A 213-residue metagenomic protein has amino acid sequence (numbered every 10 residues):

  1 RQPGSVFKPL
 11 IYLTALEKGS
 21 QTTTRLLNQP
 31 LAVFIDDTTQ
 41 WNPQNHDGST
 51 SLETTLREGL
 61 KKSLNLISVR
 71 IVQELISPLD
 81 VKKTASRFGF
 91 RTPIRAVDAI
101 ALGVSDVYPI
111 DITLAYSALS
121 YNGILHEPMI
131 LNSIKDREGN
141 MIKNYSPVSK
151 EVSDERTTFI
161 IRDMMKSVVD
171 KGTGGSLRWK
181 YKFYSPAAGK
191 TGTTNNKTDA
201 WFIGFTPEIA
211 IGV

Functional and structural regions predicted by a protein language model:
R1, F7, Y108-L114, A118-G212: A penicillin-recognizing enzyme superfamily signal
R1, N65-I67, P93-I100, S146-P147: Glycine- and acidic
R1-L10, T23-Q29, A99: Short active-site loop at a secondary-structure junction that contains or immediately precedes the catalytic residue(s)
K8-A15, G59, A85, A115 (+2 more regions): Conserved structural-core and active-site-/substrate-pathway-adjacent residues in large, well-folded domains of enzymes
T14, K18-T22, L75, A85 (+4 more regions): A generic secondary-structure signal for well-formed alpha-helical elements
S20-V81, L125, R137-S167: Conserved catalytic neighborhood of penicillin-recognizing serine enzymes
T24-L27, E58, S68-I71, T84 (+6 more regions): Structural recognition of the beta-strand scaffold that forms the well-ordered cores of secreted hydrolase catalytic
T38-N45, L75-L114, G123, P128-I130: Mid-domain, small-residue-enriched loop/turn segments at the edges of structured enzyme/sensor domains
